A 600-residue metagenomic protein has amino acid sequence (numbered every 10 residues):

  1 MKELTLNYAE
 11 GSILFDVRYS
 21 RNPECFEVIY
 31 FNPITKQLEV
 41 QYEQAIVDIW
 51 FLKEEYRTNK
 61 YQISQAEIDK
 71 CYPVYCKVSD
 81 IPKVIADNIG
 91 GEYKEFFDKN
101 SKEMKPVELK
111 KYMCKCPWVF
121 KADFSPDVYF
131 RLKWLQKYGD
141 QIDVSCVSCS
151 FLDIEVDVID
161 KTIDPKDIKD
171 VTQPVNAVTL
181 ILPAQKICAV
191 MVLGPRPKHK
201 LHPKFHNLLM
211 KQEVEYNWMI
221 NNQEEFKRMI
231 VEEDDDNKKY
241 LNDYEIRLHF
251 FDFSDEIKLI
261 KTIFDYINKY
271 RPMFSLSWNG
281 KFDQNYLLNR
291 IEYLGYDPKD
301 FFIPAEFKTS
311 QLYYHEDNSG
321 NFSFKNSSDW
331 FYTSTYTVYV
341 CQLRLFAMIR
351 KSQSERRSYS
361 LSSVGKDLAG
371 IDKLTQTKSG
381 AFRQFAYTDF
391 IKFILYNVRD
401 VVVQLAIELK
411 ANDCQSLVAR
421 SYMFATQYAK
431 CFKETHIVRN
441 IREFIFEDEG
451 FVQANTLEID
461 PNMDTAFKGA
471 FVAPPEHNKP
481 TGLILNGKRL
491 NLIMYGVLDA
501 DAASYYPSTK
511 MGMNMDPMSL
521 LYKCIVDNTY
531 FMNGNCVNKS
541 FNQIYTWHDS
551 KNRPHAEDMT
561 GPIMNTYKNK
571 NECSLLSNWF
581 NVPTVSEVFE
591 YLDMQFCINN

Functional and structural regions predicted by a protein language model:
M1-G487, N491-L498, A502-A503, P507-N600: The two-metal-ion catalytic cores of nucleic-acid processing enzymes
